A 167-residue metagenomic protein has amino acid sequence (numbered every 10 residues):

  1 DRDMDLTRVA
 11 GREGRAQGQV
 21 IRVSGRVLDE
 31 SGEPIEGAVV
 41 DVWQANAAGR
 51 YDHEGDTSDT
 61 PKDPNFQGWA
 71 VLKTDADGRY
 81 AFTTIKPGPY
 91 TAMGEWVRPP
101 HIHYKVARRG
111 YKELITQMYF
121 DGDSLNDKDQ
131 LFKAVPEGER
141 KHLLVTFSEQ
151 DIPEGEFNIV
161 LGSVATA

Functional and structural regions predicted by a protein language model:
D1-L144, S148-A167: Beta-strand-dominated extracellular/periplasmic modules and repeats in secreted or surface-exposed proteins
